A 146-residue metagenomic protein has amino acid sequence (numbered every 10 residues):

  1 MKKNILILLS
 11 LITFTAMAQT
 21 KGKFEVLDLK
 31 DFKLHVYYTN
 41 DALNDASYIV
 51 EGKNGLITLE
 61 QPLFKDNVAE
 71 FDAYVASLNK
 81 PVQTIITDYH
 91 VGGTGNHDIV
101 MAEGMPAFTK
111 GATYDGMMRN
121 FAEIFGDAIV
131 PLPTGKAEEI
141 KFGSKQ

Functional and structural regions predicted by a protein language model:
M1-T20: Bacterial Sec-dependent N-terminal signal peptides
L8-I12, V100-E103, A112: N-terminal short leaders/motifs
K21-F24, D28, A112-Q146: Metallo-beta-lactamase
F24-A73: Conserved beta-strand hairpin/beta-sheet module of binuclear metal-dependent hydrolase folds, prominently
Y37-N40, E60-P62, I86-H90, K110-A112: Active-site-proximal beta-strand/loop segments in catalytic clefts of secreted hydrolases
K53-G55, K65-T109, V130-E139: Active-site metal-binding motif and surrounding structural segment of the metallo-beta-lactamase
